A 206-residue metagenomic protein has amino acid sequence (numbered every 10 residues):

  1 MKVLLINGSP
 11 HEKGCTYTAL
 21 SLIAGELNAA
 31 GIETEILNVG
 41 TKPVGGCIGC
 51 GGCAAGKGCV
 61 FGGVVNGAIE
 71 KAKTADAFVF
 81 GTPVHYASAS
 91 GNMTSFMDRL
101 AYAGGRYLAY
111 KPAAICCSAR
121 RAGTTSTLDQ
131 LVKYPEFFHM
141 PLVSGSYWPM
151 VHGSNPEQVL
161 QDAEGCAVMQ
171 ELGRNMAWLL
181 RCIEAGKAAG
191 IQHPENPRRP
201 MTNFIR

Functional and structural regions predicted by a protein language model:
K2-A30: N-terminal beta1-alpha1 ligand-phosphate binding loop
G25-I32, A77, A101-G105, E136-M140 (+1 more regions): Generic secondary-structure signature for well-ordered alpha-helical cores
I32-K42: A short beta-strand-loop structural module common to alpha/beta enzyme folds
K42-A72, P200-R206: Cysteine-cluster motifs in flexible loop/terminal segments that predominantly coordinate metals
A55, V60-Y147: Helix-loop-strand module that forms the ligand-binding subsite of alpha/beta enzymes
P141-R206: Glycine-rich phosphate/pyrophosphate-binding loop and the adjoining helix
